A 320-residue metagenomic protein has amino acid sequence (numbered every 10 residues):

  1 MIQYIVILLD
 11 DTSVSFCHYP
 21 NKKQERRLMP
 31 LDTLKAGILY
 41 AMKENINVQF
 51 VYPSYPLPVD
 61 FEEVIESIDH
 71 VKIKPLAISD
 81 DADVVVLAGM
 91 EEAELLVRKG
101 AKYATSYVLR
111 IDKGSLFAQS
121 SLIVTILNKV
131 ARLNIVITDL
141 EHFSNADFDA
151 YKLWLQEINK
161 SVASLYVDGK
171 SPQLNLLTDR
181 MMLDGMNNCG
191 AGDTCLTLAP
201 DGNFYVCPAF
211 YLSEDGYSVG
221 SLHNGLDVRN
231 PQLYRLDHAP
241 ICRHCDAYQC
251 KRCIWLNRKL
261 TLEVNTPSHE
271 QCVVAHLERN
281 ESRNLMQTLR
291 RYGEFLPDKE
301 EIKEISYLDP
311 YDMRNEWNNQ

Functional and structural regions predicted by a protein language model:
M1-A36, Y40-E44: Canonical Radical SAM [4Fe-4S] cluster-binding loop centered on the CxxxCxxC motif and its immediate flanking residues
I2-Y4, K43, A82, A104 (+4 more regions): A broad structural signal for short, well-ordered beta-strand segments within beta-sheet-rich domains
V6, L31, A199, L262 (+1 more regions): Extracellular/mature segments of secreted proteins
D10-T12, L34-K102: Conserved SAM/AdoMet-binding glycine-rich loop
Q24-D32, V86-P200, Y205, A209-D215: Radical SAM enzyme [4Fe-4S]-AdoMet core and its adjacent flexible, acidic and glycine-rich loops/tails across
V48, R132-I135, R252: Residues at the N-termini of beta-strands
V51-L57, I111-G114, T261: Conserved short loop/turn motifs at secondary-structure junctions
Y211-Q320: Flexible mid-to-C-terminal extensions adjoining Fe-S/redox cofactors in radical SAM and related proteins
